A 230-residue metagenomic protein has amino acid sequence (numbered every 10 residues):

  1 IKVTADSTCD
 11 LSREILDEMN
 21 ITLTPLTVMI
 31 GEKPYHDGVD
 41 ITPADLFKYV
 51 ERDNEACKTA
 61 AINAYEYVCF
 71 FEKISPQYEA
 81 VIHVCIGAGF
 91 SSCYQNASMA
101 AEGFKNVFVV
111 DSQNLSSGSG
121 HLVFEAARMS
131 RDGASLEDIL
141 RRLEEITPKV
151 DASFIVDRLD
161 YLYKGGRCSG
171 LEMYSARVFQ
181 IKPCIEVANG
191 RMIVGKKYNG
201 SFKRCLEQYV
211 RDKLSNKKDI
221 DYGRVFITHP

Functional and structural regions predicted by a protein language model:
K2, T8-E18, T22, T27 (+3 more regions): Mixed-charge interfacial surface used for oligomerization/domain docking and macromolecular partner engagement
K2-N63: N-terminal glycine-rich anion-binding loop in soluble enzyme alpha/beta folds
Y49, F70-I74, D212: CheY-like receiver
V50-R52, Y78-H83, A101-S112: Glycine/charged-rich beta-loop-alpha catalytic/anionic-binding loops adjacent to active sites
K58-Y65, G200-R204: Conserved phosphate-coordination/catalytic loops
A61, S112-Q113: Short beta->alpha junction loops
E66-Y94: N-terminal glycine-rich phosphate/adenylate-binding segment common to multiple enzyme folds
